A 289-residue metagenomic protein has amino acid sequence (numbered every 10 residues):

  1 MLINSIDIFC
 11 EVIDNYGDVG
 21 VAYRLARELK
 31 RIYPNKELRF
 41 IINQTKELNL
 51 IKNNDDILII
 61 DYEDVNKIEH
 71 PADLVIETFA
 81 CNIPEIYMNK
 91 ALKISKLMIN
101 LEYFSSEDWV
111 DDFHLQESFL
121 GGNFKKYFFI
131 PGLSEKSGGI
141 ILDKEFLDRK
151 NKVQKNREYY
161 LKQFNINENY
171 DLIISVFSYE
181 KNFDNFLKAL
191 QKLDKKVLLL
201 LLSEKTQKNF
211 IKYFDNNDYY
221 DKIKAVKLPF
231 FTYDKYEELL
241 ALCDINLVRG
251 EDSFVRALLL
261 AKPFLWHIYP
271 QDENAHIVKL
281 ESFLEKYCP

Functional and structural regions predicted by a protein language model:
L2-D7: Extreme N-terminal starter segment of soluble prokaryotic enzymes
I8-Y33, R39-F124: Active-site and donor-binding regions of nucleotide-sugar-utilizing enzymes
E11, N15-Y16, Y23-A26, F230-K279: A donor-sugar binding/catalytic signature common to diverse glycosyltransferases and related nucleotide-sugar
G20, K181-A189: A conserved mid-protein helix/loop that constitutes part of the nucleotide-sugar donor-binding site
R39, I60, L74-I76, L97-I99 (+5 more regions): Hydrophobic/aromatic beta-strand patches that form the interior of the parallel beta-sheet core in alpha/beta enzyme
E102-D184: A nucleotide-sugar donor-handling region in carbohydrate enzymes
K195-P229: Catalytic donor nucleotide-activated moiety binding site of glycosyltransferases and closely related
H276-P289: Pol beta-like nucleotidyltransferase catalytic core
